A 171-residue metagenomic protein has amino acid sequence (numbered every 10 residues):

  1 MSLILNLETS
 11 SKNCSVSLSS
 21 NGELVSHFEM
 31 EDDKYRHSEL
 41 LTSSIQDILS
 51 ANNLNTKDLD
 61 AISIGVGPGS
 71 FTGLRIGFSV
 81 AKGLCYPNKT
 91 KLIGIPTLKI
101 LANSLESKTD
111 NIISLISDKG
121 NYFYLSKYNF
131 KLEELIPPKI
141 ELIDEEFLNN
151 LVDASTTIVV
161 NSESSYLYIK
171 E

Functional and structural regions predicted by a protein language model:
M1-I64: N-terminal beta-alpha supersecondary unit
T9, T72, T156-T157: Ser/Thr-centric signal marking residues that sit in or immediately flank functional binding/regulatory motifs
N13, S70, Y122: Glycine-rich nucleotide phosphate-binding loop and flanking beta-alpha elements of Rossmann-like dinucleotide-binding
E23, D33, K91-E171: Surface "functional belts" at beta-alpha junctions
I45, V80-L84, A102: Buried hydrophobic packing segments
I48-N52, P87, L105, V152: Stable alpha-helical structural segments in soluble proteins, enriched in small hydrophobic residues
A61-T97: DPxDG-like acidic metal-binding loop motif
